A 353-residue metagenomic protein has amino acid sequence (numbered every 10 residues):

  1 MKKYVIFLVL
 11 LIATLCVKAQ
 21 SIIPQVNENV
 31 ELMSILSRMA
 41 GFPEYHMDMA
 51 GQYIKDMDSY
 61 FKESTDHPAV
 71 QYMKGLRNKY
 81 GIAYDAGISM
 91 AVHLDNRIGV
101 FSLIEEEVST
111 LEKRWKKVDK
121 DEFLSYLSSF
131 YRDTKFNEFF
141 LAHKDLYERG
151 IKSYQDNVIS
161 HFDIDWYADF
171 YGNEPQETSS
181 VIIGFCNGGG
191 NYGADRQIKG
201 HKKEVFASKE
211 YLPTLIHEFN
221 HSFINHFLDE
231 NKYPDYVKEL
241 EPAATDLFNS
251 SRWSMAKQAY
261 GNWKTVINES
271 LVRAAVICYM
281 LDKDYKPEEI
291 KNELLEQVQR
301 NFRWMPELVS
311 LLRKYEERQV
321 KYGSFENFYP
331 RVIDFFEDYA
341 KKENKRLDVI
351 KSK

Functional and structural regions predicted by a protein language model:
M1-I22: Bacterial Sec-dependent N-terminal signal peptides
Q20-S102, R300-F325: N-terminal mature-domain "stem" immediately C-terminal to a signal peptide or N-terminal signal-anchor/transmembrane
V70-V158: Long, mid-chain structured domain cores
L111, E148-N157, F206, E210 (+1 more regions): Second-shell loop/turn segments in exported
F139-A194: Auxiliary, metal-adjacent structural segments of Zn-dependent hydrolase domains
K209-Y233: Active-site recognition of the HExxH zinc-binding catalytic motif
H226-W253: Post-HEXXH active-site segment of zinc metalloproteases
A274-K353: Pan-zinc metallopeptidase signature
